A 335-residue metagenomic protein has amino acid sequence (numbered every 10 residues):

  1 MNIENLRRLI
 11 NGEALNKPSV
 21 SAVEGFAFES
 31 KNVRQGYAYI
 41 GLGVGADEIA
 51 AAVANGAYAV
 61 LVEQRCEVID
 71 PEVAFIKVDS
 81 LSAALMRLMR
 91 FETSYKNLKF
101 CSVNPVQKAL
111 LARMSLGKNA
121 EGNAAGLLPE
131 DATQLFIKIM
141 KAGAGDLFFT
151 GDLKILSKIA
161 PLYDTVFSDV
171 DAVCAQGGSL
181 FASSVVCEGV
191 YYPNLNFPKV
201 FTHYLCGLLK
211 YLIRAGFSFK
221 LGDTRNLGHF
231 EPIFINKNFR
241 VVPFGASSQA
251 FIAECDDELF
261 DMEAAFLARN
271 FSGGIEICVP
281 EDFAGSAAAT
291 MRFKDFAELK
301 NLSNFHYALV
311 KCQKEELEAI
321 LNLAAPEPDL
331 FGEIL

Functional and structural regions predicted by a protein language model:
M1-L88, I235-N236, C255, F260-L335: N-terminal leader/targeting and accessory segments in enzymes
R87-F305, C312-L321, P326-F331: Phosphate-binding loop of NTP-binding sites
